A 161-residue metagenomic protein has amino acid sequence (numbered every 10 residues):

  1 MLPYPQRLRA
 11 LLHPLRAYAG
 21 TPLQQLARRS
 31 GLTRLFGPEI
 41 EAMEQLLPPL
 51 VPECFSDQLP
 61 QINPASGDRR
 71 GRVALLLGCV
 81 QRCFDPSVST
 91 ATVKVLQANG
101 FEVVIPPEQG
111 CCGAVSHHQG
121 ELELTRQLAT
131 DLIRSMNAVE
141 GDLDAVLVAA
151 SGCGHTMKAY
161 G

Functional and structural regions predicted by a protein language model:
M1-Q109, S116-G161: Iron-sulfur-cluster electron-transfer modules
